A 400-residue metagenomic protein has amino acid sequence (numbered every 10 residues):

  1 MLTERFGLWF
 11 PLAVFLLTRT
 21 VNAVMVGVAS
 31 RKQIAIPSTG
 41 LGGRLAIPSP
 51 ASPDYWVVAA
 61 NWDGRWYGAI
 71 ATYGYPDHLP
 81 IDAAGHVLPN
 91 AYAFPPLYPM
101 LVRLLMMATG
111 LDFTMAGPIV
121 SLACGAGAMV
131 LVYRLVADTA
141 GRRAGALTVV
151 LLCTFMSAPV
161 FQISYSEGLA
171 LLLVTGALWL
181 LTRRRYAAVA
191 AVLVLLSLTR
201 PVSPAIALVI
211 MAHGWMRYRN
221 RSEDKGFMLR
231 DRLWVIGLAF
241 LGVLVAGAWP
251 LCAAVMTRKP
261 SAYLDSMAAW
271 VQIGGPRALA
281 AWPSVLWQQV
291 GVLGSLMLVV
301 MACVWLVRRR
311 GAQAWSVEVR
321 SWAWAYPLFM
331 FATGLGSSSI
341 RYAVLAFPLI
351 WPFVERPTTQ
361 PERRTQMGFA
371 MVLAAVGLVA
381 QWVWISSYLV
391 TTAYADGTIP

Functional and structural regions predicted by a protein language model:
M1-S49, R230, W234, L238 (+1 more regions): Start-transfer (signal-anchor) and selected internal transmembrane alpha helices of multi-pass inner/ER membrane
T18-S38, I206-A323, I385-Y388: Membrane-lumen/periplasm interface segments of specific transmembrane helices in polyprenyl phosphate-linked
G85-P96, M100, A108-G127, V292-L296: Loop-to-helix entry region of an early transmembrane alpha helix in multi-pass inner-membrane enzymes
R103-M107, A116-T139, V304-V307: Transmembrane-helix motifs of polytopic, lipid-linked glycan transferases
D112-A116, V132-T154, L172, V317 (+1 more regions): Transmembrane-helix signature of polytopic, membrane-embedded enzymes that assemble or transfer cell-envelope glycans
L131-R134, L151-T154, L169-A188, M216 (+1 more regions): Specific aromatic-rich, kink-prone transmembrane helix
C153, V174-W179, A187-G214, L241-V245 (+1 more regions): Membrane-interface alpha helices of multi-pass inner-membrane proteins
I163-L169, S339: Short acidic/glycine- and proline-prone juxtamembrane loop motifs at membrane-interface regions of multi-pass membrane
